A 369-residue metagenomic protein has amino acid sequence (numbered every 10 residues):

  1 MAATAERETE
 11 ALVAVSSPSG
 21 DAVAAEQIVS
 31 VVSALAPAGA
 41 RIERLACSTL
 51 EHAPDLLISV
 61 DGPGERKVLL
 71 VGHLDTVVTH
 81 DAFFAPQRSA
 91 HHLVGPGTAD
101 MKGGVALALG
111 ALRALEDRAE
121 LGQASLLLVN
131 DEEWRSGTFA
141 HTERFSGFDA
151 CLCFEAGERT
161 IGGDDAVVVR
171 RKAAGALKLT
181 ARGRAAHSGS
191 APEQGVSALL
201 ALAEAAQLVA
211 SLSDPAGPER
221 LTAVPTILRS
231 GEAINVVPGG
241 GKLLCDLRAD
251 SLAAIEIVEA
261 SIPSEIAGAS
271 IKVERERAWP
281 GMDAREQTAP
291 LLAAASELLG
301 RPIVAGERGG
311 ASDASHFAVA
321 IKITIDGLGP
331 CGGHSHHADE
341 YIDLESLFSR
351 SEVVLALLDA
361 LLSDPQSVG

Functional and structural regions predicted by a protein language model:
M1, S17, G157-D164, V169-R170 (+1 more regions): Metal-dependent amide/peptide-bond hydrolase catalytic core, centered on the "pita-bread" metallohydrolase fold
M1-P96, D117-E120: Acidic/His- and Gly-rich active-site-bordering loop/insert found across diverse amide/peptide-bond hydrolases
V71-G72, L127-V129, L152-E155, T180-R182 (+1 more regions): Short beta-strand segments
D75-T79, H92-L107, H187, D313: Glycine/serine-rich anion-binding loops at beta->alpha junctions that coordinate negatively charged ligand groups
F84-T98, R182-A185, G300, S335: Glycine/charged-rich beta-loop-alpha catalytic/anionic-binding loops adjacent to active sites
S89-H91, A111-L126, V209-E219, L361-S367: Phosphate-handling active-site elements
M101-R170, V368-G369: Acidic/histidine-rich catalytic neighborhood of metal-dependent amide-processing enzymes
